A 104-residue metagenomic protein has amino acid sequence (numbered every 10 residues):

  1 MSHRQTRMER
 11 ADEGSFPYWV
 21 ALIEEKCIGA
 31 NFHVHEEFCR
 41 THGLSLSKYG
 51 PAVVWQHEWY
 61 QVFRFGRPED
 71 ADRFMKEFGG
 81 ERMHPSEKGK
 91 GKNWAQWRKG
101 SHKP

Functional and structural regions predicted by a protein language model:
S2-H3, G29: Extended, intrinsically disordered low-complexity regions characteristic of nuclear pore/transport proteins
R7-D12, S45-Q56: Short, flexible, solvent-exposed loop/turn segments with mixed acidic/basic and small polar residues
E9-K26: Short glycine-/aliphatic-rich beta-strand segments at the starts of folded cytosolic domains
V20-L22, L46, G80-H84: Generic preference for hydrophobic/aromatic residues in regular secondary structure cores
K26-A30, D70-R73: Short, surface-exposed beta-strand/loop "edge" segments at domain boundaries and coil↔beta transitions
C27-Y49: Short amphipathic alpha-helix segments
A52, H57-K99: Short, compact, well-ordered microdomains
H102-P104: Long, intrinsically disordered low-complexity tracts in eukaryotic nuclear proteins
